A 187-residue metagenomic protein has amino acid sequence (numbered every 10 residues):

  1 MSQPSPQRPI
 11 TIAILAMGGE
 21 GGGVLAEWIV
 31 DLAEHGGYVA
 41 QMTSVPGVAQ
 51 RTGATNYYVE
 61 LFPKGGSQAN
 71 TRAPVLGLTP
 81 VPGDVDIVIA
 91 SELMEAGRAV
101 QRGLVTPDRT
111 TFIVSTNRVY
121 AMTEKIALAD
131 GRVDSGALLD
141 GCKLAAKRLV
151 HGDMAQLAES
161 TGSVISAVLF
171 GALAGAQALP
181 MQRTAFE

Functional and structural regions predicted by a protein language model:
M1-E187: Active-site cofactor/cluster-binding pocket
